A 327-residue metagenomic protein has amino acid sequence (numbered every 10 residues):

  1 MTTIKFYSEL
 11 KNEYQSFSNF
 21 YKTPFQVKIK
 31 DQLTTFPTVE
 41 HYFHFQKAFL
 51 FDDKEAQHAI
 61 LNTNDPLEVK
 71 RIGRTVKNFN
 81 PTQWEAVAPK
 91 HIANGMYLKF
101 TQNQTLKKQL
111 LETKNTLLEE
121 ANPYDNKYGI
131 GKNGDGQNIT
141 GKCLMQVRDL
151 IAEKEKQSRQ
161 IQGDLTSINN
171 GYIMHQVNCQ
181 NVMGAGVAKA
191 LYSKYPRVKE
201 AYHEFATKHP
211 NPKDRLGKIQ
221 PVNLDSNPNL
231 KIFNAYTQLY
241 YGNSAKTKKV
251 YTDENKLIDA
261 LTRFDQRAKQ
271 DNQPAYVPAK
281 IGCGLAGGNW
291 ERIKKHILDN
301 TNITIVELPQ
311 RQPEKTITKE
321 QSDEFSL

Functional and structural regions predicted by a protein language model:
M1-Q157: Charged, low-complexity intrinsically disordered segments
K154-L327: Macrodomain-like recognition of ADP-ribose-binding/processing modules
